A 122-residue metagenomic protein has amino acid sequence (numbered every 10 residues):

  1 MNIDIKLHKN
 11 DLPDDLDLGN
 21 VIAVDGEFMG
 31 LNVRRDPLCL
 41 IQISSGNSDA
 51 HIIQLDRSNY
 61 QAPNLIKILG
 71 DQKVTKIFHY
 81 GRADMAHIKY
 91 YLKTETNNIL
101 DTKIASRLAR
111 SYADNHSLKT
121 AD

Functional and structural regions predicted by a protein language model:
M1-T120: Conserved RNase H-like, two-metal-ion catalytic cores of nucleic-acid enzymes
